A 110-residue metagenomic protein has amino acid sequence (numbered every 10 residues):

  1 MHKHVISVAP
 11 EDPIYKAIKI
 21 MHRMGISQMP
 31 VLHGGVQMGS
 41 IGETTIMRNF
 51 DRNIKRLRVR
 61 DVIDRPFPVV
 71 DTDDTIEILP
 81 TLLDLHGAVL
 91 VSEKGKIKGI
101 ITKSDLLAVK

Functional and structural regions predicted by a protein language model:
M1, V5, I41, I101: Short, structured motif recognition centered on aromatic/hydrophobic residues
M1-V5, K55-F67: Bateman (tandem CBS) regulatory domains
S7-G25, L32-H33, F50, V69-G87 (+2 more regions): The conserved cystathionine-beta-synthase
G34, E43: Histidine- and/or cysteine-centered catalytic micro-motif in compact active-site loops
Q37-S40, I76, I97-I100: Glycine-rich acetyl-CoA-binding "A-motif" of GNAT/NAT acetyltransferases
S40, N53-R56, D73: Non-catalytic, surface-exposed connector residues within folded enzymatic/regulatory domains
T45-R60, L106-K110: A short, polar/charged loop-to-alpha-helix boundary motif
